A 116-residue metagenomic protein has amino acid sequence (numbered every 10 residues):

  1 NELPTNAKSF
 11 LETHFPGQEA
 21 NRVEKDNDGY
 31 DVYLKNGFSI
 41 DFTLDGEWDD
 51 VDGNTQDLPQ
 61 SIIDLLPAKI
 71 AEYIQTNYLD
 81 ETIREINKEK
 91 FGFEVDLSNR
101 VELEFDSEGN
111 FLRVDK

Functional and structural regions predicted by a protein language model:
N1-K116: First exposed extracellular module after export/assembly in secreted or surface-exposed proteins
